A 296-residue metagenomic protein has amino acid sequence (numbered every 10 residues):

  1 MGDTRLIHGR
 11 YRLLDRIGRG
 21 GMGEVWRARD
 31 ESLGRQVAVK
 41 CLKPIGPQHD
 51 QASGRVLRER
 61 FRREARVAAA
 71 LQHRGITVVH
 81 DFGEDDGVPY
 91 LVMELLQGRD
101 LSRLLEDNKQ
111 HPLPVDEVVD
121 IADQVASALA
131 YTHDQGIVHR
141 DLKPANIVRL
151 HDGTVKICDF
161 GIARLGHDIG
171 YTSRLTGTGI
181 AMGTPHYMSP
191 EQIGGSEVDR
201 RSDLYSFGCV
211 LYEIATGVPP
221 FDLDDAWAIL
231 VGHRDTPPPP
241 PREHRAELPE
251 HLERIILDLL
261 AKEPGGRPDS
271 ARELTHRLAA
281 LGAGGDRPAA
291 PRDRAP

Functional and structural regions predicted by a protein language model:
L13-G20, V25: Protein kinase glycine-rich loop
K43-A70: AlphaC helix of the eukaryotic protein kinase fold
P47-V56, H151-E197: Activation segment of protein kinases
F82: Activation-segment/catalytic-loop signature of the eukaryotic protein kinase fold
D86-D100, L104, N108: Conserved short submotifs of the Hanks-type protein kinase catalytic core that shape the nucleotide-binding pocket
I121-A122: Activation segment signature within eukaryotic-like protein kinase domains
V125-I137: Protein kinase catalytic-loop region centered on the HRD/HxD motif
T184-D286: C-terminal lobe helix-coil module of Hanks-type protein kinase domains
